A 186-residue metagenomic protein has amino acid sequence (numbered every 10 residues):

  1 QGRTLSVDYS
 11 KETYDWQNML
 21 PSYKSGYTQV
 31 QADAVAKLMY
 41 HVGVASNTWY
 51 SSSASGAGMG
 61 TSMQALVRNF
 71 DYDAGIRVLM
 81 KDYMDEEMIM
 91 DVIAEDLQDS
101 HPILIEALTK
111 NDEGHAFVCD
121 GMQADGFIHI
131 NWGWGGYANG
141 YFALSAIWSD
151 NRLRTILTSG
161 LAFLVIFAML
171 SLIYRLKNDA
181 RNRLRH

Functional and structural regions predicted by a protein language model:
Q1-L79: Cysteine-nucleophile protease catalytic domains, especially the papain-like/related folds used in DUB/UBL proteases
Q1-M19, H115-A124, I130, Y137: The catalytic-center signature of Zn2+-dependent metalloproteases
Q1-S6, R175-N182: Short intrinsically disordered, low-complexity coil segments enriched in acidic
Y9, W16, N151, D179-R183: Short linear motifs in intrinsically disordered/low-complexity regions
P21, L184-R185: A ubiquitous, low-specificity "background" feature that marks scattered single residues across proteins without
Q64, R68-N131: Active-site-adjacent substructure of cysteine-protease-like catalytic cores
Q98, K110-E113, M122-N178, H186: Cys-His-centered catalytic/binding microenvironment captured across papain-like cysteine peptidases and homologous
